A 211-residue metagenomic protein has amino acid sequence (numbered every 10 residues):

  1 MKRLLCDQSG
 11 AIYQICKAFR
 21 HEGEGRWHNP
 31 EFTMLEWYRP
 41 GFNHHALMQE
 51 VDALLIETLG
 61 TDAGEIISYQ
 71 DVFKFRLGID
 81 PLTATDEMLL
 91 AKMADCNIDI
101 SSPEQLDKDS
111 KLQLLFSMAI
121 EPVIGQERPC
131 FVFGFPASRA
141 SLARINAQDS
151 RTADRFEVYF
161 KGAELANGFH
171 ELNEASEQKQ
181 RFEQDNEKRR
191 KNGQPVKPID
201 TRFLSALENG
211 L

Functional and structural regions predicted by a protein language model:
M1-Q49, I79-L211: A translation/RNA-centric and nucleic-acid-associated enzymatic feature enriched in Class II aminoacyl-tRNA synthetases
L47-I66: Acidic, low-complexity central loop/insert segments
A63-L82: Short, conserved secondary-structure transition motifs
